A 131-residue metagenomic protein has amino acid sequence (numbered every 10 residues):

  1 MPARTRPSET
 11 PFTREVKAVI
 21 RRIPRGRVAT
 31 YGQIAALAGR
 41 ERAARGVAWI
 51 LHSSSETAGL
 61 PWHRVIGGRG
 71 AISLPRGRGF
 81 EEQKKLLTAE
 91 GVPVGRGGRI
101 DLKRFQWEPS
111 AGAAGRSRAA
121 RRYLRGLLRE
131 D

Functional and structural regions predicted by a protein language model:
P2-D131: Nucleic acid-binding interface residues in structured DNA/RNA-binding domains, emphasizing the DNA-engaging scaffolds
